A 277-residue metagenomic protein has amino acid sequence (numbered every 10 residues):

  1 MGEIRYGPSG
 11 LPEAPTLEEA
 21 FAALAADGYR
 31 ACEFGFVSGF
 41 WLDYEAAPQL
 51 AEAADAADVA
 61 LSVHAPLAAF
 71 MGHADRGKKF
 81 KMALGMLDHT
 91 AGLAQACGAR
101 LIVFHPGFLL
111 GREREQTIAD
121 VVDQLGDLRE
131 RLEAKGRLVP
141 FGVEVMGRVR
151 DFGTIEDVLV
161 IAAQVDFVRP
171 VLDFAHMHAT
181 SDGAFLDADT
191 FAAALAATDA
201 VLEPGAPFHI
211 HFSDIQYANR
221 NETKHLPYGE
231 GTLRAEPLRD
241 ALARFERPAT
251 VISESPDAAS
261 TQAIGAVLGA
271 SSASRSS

Functional and structural regions predicted by a protein language model:
M1-H89, R275-S277: N-terminal pre-domain/capping segments
I4-G10, C32-F34, L61-A65, I102-F104 (+4 more regions): Hydrophobic faces of well-ordered beta-strands that scaffold small-molecule active sites in alpha/beta enzyme cores
S9-E13, G35-G39, P66-F70, G107-L109 (+4 more regions): Active-site beta-loop-alpha junctions enriched in small/polar residues
F21-G28, L42-S62, D88-G98, R129-G136 (+3 more regions): Acidic (Asp/Glu)-rich catalytic clusters
E45-A51, F80-L87, I118-D123, I155-L159 (+2 more regions): Charged helix-capping and loop-helix junction motifs
G72-L172: Active-site acidic/histidine proton-transfer and metal-coordination neighborhood in alpha/beta enzyme cores
R129-E222: Acidic/histidine-rich catalytic cores of soluble enzymes
A258-S274: C-terminal helical cap(s) of enzyme catalytic domains, especially alpha/beta-barrels
